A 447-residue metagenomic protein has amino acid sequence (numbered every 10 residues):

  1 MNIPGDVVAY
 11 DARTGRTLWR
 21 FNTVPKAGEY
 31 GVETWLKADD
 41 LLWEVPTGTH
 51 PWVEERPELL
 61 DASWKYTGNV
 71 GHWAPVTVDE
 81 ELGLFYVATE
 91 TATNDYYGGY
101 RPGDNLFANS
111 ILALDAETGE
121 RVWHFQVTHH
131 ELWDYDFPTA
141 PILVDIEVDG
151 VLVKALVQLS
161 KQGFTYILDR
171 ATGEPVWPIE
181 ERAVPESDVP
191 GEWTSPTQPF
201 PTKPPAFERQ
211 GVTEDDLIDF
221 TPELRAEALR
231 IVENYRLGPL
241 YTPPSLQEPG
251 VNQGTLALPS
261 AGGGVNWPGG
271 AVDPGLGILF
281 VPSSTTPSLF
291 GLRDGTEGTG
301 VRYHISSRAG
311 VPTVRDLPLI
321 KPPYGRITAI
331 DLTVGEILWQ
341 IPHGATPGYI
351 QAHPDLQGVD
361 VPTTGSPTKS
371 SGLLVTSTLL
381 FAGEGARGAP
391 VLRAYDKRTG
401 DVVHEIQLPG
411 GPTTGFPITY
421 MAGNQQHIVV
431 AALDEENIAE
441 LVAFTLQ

Functional and structural regions predicted by a protein language model:
M1-Q447: Beta-sheet-rich non-transmembrane sensory/scaffold domains
